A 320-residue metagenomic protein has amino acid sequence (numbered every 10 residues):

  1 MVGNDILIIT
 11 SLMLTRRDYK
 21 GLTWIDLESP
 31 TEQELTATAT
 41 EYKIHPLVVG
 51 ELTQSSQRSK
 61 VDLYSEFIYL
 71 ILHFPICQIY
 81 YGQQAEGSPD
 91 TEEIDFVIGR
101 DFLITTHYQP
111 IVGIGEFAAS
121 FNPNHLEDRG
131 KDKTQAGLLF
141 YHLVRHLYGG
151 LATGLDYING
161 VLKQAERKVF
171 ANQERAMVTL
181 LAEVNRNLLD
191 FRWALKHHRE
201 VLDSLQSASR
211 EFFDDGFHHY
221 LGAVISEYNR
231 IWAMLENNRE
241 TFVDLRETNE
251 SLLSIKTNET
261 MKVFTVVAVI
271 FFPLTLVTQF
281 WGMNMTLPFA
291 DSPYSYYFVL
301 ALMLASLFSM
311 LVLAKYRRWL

Functional and structural regions predicted by a protein language model:
M1-S207, F212-D214, Y220-A223, E227-R230 (+3 more regions): Peripheral, non-transmembrane regulatory/ligand-interaction domains of membrane transport proteins
K43, S226-L320: Hydrophobic alpha-helical transmembrane segments and their immediately adjacent juxtamembrane loops
